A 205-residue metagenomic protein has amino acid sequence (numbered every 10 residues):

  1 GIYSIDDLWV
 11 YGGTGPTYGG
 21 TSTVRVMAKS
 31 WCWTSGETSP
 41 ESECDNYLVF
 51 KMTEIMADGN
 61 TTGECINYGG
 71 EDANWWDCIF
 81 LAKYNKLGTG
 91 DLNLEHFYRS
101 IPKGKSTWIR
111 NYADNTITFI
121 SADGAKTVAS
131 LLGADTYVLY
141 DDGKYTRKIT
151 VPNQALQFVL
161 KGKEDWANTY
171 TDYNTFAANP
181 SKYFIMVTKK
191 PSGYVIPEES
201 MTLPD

Functional and structural regions predicted by a protein language model:
G1-R25, G193, P197-D205: Tryptophan-anchored aromatic micro-motifs
S4-G15, I120-A125, K161-W166: Generic short beta-strand segments
K29-V159: Contiguous, well-ordered beta-strand patches that form the walls/edges of small beta-barrel/beta-sandwich domains
N46, Y183-F184: Beta-propeller blade signature
W166-N179: Short, exposed beta-strand-loop hairpins at the edges of beta-sheets in extracellular/periplasmic proteins
V187-P191: Long, non-globular low-complexity/IDR segments in eukaryotic proteins
